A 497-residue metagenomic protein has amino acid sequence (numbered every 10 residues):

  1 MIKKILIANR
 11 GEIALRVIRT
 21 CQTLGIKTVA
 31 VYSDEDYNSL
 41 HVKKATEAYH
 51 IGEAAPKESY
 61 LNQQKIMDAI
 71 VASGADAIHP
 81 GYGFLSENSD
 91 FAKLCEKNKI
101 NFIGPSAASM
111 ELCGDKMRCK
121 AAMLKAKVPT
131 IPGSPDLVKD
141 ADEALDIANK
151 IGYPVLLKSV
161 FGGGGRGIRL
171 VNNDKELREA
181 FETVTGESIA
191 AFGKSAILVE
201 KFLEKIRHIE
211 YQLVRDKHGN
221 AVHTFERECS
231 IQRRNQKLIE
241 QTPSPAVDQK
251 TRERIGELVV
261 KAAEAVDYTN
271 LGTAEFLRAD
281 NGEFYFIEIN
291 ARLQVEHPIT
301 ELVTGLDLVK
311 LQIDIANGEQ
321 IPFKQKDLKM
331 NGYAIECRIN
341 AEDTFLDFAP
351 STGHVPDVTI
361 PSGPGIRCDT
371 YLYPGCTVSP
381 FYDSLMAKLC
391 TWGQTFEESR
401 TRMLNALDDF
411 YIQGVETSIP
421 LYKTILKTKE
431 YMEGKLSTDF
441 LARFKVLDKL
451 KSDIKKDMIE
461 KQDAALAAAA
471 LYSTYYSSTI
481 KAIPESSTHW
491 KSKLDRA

Functional and structural regions predicted by a protein language model:
M1-K125, V138-D146, Q462-A465, A469-K481 (+1 more regions): ATP-binding N-terminal substructure of ATP-dependent carboxylate-amine bond-forming enzymes
I7-L24, A48, V71-S73, G104 (+3 more regions): ATP-dependent carboxylate activation and anion-phosphoryl transfer catalytic cores that bind Mg-ATP to form
G133-S134: Conserved beta3 strand of the protein kinase N-lobe
I147-L156: Acidic/histidine-enriched active-site and ligand-binding environments that engage anionic O-linkages
S159: N-terminal nucleotide-binding beta1-loop-alpha1 segment
